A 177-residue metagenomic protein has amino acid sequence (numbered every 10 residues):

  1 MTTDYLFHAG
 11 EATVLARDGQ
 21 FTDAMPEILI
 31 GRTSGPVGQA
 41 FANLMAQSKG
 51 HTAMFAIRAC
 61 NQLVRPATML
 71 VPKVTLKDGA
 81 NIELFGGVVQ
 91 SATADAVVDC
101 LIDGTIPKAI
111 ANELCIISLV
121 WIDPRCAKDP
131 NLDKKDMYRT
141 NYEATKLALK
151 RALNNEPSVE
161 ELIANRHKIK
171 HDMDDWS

Functional and structural regions predicted by a protein language model:
M1-S177: Accessory interaction regions appended to the cores of large information-processing enzymes
